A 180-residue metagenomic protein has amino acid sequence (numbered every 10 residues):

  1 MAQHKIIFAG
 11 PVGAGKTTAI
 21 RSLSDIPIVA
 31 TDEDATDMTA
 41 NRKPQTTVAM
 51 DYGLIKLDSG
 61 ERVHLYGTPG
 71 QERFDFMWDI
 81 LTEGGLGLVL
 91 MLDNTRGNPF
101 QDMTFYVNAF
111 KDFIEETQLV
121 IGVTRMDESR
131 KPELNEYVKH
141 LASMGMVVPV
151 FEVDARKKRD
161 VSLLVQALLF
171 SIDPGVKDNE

Functional and structural regions predicted by a protein language model:
M1-P44, L54-K56, H64: Conserved G1/Walker A P-loop phosphate-binding module
N41-K43, H64-P69, R96-P99: Short, flexible loop segments at the rims of nucleotide/cofactor-binding pockets, characterized by
L57-D75: Switch II (G3) loop of P-loop NTPases
F74-R96, F110-I114: Inter-motif core of Ras-like GTPase G domains
G87-M91, I114-R125, M144-V153: Conserved beta-strand/loop subsegment of P-loop NTPase cores
T95-N98, D127-S129: Short acidic, S/G/P-rich loop/turn micro-motifs used as interaction or catalytic elements
D102-V107, L134-E136: Charged helix-capping and loop-helix junction motifs
D127-E180: Canonical P-loop GTPase G-domain recognition
